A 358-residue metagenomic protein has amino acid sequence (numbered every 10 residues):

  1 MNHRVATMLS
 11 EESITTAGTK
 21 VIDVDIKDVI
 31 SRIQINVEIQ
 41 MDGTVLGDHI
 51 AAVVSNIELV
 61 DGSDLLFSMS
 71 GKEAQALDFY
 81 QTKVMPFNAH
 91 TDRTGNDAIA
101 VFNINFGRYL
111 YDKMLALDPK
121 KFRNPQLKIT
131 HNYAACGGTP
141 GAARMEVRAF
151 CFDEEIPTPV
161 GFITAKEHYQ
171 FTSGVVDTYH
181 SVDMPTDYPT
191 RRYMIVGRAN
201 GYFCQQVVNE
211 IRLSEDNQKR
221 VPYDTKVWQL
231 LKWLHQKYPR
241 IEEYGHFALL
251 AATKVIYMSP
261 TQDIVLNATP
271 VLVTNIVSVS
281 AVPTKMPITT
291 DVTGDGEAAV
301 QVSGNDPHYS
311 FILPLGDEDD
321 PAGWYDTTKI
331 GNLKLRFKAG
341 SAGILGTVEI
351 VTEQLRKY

Functional and structural regions predicted by a protein language model:
M1-Y358: Beta-strand-centric surfaces of beta-sandwich/beta-rich domains
